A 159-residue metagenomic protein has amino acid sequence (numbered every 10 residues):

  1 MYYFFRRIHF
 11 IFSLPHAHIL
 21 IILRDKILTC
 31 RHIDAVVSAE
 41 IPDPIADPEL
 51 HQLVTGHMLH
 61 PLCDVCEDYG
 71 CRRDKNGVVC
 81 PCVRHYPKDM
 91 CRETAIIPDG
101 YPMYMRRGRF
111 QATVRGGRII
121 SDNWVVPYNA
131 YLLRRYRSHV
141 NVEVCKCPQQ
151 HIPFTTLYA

Functional and structural regions predicted by a protein language model:
M1-A159: Extended, structured polyanion-binding interfaces
